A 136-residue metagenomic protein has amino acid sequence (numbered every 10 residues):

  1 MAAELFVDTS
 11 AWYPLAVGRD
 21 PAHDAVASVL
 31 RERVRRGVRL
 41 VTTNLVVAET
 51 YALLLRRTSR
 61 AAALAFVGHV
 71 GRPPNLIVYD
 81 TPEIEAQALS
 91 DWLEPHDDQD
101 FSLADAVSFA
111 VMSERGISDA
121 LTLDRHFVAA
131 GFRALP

Functional and structural regions predicted by a protein language model:
M1-T42, L55-G68: Short, well-structured N-terminal submotif of metal-dependent ribonuclease cores
A2-E4, F109-P136: Acidic, PIN/NYN-like endoribonuclease modules and their adjacent C-terminal/linker elements
V7, V41-T42, Y79, L103 (+1 more regions): Short beta-strand scaffold positions
A11-W12, A48-T50: A general alpha-helix detector
E32-R33, V70, D91, P95: Hydrophobic helix-cap positions at the C-terminus of alpha-helices in RecA-like/P-loop ATPase nucleotide-binding cores
R35-L40, P74-I77, G116-S118: Short active-site oxyanion
A52-L55, S113: Short glycine/serine- and small hydrophobic-enriched flexible loop segments
I77-S118: Active-site neighborhoods of divalent-metal-dependent phosphate/nucleic-acid chemistry enzymes
